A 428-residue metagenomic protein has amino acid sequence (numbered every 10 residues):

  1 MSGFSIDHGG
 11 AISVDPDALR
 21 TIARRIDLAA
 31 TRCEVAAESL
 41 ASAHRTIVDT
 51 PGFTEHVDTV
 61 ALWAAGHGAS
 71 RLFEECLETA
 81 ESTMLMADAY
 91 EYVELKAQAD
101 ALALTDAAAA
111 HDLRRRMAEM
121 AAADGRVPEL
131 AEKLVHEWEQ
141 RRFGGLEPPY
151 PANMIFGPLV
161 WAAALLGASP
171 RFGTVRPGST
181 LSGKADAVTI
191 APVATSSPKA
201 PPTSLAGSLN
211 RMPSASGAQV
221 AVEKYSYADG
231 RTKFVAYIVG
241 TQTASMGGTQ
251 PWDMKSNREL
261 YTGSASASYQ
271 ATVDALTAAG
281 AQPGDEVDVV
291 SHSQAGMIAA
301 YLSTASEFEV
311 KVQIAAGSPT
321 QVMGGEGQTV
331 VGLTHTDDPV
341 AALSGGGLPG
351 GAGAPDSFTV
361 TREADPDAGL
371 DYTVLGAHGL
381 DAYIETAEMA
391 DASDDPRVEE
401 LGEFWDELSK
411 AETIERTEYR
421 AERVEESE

Functional and structural regions predicted by a protein language model:
M1, Q294, D337: Single, functionally critical "micro-switch" positions that shape active/binding sites and transmembrane helices
M1-R114, M120, E428: N-terminal secretion-targeting helices of virulence/extracellular proteins, encompassing both classical Sec signal
A23, Y269, A295-G296: Short, hydrophobic/amphipathic alpha-helical packing segments that form internal helix faces or helix-helix interfaces
A29-A43, I47, G167-A185, V289-S291: Short secondary-structure boundary segments
A61, A118-D285, E307-E428: Alpha/beta hydrolase fold serine-hydrolase catalytic domain that processes acyl esters and thioesters
V290-A300: Gly/Ala-rich beta-loop-alpha elbow adjacent to hydrolase catalytic centers
